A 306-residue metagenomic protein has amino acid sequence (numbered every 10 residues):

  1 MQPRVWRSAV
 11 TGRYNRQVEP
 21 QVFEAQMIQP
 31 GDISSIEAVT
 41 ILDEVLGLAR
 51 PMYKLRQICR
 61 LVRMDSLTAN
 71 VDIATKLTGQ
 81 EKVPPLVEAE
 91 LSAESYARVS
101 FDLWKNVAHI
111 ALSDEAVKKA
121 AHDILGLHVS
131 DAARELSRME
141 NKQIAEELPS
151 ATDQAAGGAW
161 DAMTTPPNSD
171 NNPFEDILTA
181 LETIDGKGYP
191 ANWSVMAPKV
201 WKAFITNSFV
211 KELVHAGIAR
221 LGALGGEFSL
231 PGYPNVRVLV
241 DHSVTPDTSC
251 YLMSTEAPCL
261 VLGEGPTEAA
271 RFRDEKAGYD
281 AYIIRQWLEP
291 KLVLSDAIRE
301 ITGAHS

Functional and structural regions predicted by a protein language model:
Q2-I28, V62-D65, N207-S306: Sequence/fold signature of self-assembling virion shell proteins
D32-A108: Assembly/oligomerization interface modules of large self-assembling protein complexes
D32-A38, S113-D114, P198-K199, Q286-W287: Fold-independent oxyanion-binding glycine-rich loops and adjacent beta-strand/coil segments at enzyme active sites
Q80-K82, A120-A121, A203-T206, L213 (+1 more regions): Short helix/loop capping segments that flank catalytic or ligand/cofactor-binding pockets
N106-L112, I284: Short amphipathic
L112-K187, E300-S306: Alpha-helical scaffold segments that mediate packing/assembly in large oligomeric complexes
S113, M196-V200, M253-S254, L294: Helix N-cap / beta->alpha transition motif
D185-S208: Extended amphipathic alpha-helical segments with heptad-repeat/coiled-coil character used for oligomerization, fusion
